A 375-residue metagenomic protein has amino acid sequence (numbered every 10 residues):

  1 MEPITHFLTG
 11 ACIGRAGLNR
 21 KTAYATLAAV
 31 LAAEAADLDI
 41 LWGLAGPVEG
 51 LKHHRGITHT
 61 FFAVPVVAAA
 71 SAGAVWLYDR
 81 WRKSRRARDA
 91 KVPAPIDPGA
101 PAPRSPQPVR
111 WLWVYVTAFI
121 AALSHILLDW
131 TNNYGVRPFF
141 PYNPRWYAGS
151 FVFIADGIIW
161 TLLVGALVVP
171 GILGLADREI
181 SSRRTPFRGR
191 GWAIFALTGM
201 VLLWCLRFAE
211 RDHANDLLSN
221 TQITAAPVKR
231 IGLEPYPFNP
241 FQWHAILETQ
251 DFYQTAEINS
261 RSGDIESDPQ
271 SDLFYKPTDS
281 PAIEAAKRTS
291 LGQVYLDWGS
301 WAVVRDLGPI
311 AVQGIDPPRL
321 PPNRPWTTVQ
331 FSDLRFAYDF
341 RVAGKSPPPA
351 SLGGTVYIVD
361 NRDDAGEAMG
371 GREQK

Functional and structural regions predicted by a protein language model:
M1-P227, G232-P235: N-terminal membrane-targeting hydrophobic helices
P227-R230, P235-K375: Extracytosolic and intramembrane catalytic regions of membrane-associated proteins in envelope/secretory systems
